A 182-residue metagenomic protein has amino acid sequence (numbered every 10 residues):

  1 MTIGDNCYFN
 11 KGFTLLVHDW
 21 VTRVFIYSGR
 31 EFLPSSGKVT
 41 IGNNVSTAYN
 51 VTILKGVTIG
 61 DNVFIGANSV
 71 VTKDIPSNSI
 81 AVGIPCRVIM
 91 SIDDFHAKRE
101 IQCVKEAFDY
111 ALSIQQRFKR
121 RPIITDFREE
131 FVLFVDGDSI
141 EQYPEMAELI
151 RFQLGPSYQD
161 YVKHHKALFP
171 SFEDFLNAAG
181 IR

Functional and structural regions predicted by a protein language model:
M1-T58, I84-P85, S91-D93: Flexible, glycine/small-residue-enriched loop-and-beta-strand segment within the central core of proteins
D5, D61, S77: Short coil/turn segments at beta-strand junctions that form active-site/ligand-binding loops
H18, D74, K98: Residues that scaffold the ATP/ADP-binding catalytic core of kinase and kinase-like folds
T47, I65-G66, A81-V82: Short, well-structured beta-strand-loop connectors
N50-F64, S69-K73: Beta-rich strand-turn-strand
S69, S77-S79, R87: Glycine-centered loop/turn positions within well-structured domains that cap or flank conserved ligand/cofactor-binding
S77, V82, D94: Catalytic binding pocket for nucleotide-activated donors in carbohydrate/polymer assembly enzymes
C86-R182: Terminal amphipathic alpha-helical/low-complexity segments used for targeting or macromolecular assembly
